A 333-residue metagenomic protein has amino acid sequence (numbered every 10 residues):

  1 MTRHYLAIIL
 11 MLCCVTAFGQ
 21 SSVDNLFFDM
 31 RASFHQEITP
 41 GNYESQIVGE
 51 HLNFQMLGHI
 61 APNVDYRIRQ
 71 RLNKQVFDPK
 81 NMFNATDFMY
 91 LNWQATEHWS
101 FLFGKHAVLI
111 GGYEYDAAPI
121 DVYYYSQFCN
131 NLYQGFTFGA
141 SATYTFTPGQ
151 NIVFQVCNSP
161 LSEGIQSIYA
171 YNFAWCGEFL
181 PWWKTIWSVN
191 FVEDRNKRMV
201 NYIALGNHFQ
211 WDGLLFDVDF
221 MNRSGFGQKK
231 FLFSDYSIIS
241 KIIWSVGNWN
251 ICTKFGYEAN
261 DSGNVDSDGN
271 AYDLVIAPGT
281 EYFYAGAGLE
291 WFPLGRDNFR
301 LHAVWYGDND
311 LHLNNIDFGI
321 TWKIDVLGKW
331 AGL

Functional and structural regions predicted by a protein language model:
M1: Catalytic cores of phosphodiester-bond-cleaving enzymes
H4-V15: Sec-dependent N-terminal signal peptides
S21-H35, Y43-S159, S167, C176-F179 (+2 more regions): Outer membrane beta-barrel
S22-V23, R31-Y43, A61, D78-P79 (+5 more regions): Outer-membrane beta-barrel pore domains
S45-G49, I120-Y124, L161, F173-A174 (+4 more regions): Short, low-complexity, polar/charged sequence segments that are solvent-exposed and flexible
E50, A85, E97, F136 (+5 more regions): Exposed loop/turn and edge beta-strand positions of beta-sandwich/beta-sheet ligand-binding modules
I152-N201: Loop-centered beta-sheet repeat module
